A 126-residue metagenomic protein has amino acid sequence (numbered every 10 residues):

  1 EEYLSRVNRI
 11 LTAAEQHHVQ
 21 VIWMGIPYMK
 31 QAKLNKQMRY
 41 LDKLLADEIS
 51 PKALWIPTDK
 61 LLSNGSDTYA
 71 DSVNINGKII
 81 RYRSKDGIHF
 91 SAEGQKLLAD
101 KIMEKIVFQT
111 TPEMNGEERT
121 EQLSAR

Functional and structural regions predicted by a protein language model:
E1-T111: Alpha-helical cap/lid subdomain in secreted, periplasmic, or secretory-pathway luminal O-acyl-processing enzymes
T110-R126: Compositionally biased, proline/threonine/alanine/serine-rich low-complexity intrinsically disordered stretches
